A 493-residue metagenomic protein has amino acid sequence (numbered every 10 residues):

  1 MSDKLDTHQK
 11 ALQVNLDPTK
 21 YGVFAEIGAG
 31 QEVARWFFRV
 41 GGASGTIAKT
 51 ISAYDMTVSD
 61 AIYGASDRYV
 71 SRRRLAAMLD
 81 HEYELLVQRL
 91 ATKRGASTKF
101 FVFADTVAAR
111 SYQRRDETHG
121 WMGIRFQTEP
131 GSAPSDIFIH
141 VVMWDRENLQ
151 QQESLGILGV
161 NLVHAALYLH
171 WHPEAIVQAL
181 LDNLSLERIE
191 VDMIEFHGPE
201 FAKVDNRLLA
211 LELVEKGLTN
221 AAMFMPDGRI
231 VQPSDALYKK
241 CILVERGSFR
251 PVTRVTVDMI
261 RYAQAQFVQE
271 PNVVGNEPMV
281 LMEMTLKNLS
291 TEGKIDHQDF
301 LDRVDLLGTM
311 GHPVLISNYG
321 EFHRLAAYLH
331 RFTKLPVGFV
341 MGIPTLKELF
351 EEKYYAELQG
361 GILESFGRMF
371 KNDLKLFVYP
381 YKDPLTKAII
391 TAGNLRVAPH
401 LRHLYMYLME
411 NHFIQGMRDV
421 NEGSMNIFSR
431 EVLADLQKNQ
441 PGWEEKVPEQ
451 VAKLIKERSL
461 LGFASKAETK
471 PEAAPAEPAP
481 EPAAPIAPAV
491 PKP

Functional and structural regions predicted by a protein language model:
M1-P493: Nucleotidyltransferase catalytic core that binds NTPs
